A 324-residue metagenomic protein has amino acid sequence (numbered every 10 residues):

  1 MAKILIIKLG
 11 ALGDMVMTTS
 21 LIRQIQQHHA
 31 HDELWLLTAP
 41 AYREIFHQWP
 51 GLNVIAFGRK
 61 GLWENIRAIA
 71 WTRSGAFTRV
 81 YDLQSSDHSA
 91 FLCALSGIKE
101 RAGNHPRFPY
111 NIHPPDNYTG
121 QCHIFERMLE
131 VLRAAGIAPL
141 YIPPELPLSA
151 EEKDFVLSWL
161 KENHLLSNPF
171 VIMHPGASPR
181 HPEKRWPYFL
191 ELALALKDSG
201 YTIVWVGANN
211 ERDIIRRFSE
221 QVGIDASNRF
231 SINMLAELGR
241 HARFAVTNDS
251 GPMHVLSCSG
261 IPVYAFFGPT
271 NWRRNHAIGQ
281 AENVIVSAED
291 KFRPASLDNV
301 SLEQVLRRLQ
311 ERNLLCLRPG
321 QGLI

Functional and structural regions predicted by a protein language model:
M1-I324: Catalytic machinery of carbohydrate-active enzymes, primarily nucleotide-sugar-dependent glycosyltransferases
